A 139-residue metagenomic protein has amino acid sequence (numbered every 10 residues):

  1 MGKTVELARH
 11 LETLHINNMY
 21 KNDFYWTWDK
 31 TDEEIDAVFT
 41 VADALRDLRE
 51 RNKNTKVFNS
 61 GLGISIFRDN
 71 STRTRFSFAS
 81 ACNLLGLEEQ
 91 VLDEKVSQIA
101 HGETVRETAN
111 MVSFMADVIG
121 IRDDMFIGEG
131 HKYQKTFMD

Functional and structural regions predicted by a protein language model:
G2-F76, S80: Positively charged, low-complexity intrinsically disordered leader regions
K56-D139: Phosphate/diphosphate ligand-binding glycine-rich loop within oxidoreductases
